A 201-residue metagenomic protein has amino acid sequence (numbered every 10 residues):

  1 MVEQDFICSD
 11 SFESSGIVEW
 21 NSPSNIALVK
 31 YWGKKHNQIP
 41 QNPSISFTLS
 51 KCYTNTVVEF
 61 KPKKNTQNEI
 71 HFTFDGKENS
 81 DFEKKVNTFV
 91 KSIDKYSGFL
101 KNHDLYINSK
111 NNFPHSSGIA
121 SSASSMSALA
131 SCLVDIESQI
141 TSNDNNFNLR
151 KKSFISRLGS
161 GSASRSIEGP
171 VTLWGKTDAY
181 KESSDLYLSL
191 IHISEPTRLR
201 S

Functional and structural regions predicted by a protein language model:
M1-S117, S131-T141, N145: ATP-binding N-lobe of GHMP and related small-molecule kinases
K35, I136, A163, R200-S201: Generic hydrophobic alpha-helical segments
S44-S46, S121-S122, S160, S201: Short linear Ser/Thr-Pro motifs
K95-I191: Gly/Ser-rich oxyanion-binding loop with an adjacent helix/lid that shapes the negatively charged ligand pocket
H192, P196-S201: Single conserved hydrophobic/aromatic residue that forms the stacking wall/gate of nucleotide- or nucleobase-binding
